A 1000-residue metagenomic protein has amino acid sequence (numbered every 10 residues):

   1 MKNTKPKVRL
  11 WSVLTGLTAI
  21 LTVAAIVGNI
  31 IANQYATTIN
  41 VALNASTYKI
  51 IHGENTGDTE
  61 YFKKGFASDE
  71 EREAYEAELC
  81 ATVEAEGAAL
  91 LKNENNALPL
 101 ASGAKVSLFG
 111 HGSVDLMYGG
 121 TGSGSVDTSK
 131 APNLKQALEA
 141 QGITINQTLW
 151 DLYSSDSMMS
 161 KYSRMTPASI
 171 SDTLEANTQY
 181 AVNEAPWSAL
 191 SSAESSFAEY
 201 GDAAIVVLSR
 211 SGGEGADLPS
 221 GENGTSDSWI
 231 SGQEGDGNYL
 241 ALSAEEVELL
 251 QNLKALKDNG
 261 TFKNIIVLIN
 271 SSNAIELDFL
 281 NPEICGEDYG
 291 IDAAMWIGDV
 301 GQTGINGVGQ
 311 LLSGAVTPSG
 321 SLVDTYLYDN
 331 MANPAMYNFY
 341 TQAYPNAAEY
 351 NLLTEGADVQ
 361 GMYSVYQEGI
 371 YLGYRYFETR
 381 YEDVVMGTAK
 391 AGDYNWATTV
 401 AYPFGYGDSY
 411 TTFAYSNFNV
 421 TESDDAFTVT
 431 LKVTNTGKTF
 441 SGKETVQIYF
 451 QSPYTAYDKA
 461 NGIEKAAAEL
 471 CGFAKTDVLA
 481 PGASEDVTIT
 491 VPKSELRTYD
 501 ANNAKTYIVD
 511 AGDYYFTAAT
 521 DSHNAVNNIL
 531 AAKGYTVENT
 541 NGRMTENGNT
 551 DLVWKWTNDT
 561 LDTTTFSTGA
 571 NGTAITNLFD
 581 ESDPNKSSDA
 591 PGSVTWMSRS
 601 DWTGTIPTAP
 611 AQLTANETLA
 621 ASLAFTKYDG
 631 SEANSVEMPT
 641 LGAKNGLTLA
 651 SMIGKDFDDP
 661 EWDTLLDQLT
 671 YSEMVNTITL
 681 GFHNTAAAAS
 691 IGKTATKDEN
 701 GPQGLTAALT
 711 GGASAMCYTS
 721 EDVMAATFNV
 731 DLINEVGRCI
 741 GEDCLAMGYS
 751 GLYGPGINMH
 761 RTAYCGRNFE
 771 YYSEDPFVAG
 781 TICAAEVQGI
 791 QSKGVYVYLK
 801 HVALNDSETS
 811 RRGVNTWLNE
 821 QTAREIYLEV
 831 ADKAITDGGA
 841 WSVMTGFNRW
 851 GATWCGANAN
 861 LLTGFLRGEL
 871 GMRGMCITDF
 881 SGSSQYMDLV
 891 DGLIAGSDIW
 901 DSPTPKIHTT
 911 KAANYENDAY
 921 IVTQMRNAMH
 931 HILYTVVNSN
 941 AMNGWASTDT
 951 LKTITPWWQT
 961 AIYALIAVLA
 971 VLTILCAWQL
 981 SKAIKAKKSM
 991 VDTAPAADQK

Functional and structural regions predicted by a protein language model:
M1-Y499, D510-F516, S522, G572-K1000: Glycoside hydrolase catalytic-domain context in secreted enzymes
K493-F566: Terminal connector regions
